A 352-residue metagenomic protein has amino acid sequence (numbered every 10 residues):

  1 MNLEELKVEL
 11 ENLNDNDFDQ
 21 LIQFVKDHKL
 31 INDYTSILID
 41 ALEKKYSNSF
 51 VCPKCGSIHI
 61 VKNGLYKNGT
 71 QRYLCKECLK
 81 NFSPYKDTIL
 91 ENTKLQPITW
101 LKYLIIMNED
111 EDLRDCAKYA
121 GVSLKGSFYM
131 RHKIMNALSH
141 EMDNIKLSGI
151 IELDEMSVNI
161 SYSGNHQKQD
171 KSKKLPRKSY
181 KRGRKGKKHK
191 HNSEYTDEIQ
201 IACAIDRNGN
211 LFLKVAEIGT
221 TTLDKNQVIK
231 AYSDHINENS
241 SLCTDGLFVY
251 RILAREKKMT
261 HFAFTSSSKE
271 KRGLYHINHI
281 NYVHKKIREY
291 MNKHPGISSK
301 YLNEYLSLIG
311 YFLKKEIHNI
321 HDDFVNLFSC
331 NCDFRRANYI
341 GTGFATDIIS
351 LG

Functional and structural regions predicted by a protein language model:
M1-G352: Residue-level recognition of single "structural anchor" positions that define or cap local secondary structure
